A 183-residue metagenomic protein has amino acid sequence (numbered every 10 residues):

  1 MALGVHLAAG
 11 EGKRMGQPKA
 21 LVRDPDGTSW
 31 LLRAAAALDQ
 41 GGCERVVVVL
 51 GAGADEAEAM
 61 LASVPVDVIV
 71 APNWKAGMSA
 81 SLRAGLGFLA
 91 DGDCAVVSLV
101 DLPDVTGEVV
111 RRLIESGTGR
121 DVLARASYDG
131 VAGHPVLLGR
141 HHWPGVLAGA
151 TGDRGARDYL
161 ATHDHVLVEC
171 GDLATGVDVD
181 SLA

Functional and structural regions predicted by a protein language model:
M1-A132, D164-C170: Nucleotide and nucleotide-moiety/phosphate-recognizing core
K13-Q17, G145-V146, G176: A short acidic, helix-capping loop that chelates divalent metal ions and anchors anionic groups
E56-A59, G145, D178: Phosphate- and divalent-cation-binding pockets in alpha/beta enzyme and binding domains that engage nucleotide-derived
V100, W143-A150: Short, glycine/charged-rich beta-strand-loop motifs at protein surfaces that mediate ligand recognition and catalysis
L102, H134-L137, G176-V177: A residue-level structural signature of the nucleotidyltransferase/glycosyltransferase Rossmann-like core
V109, H134, H142, G152-A156 (+1 more regions): Internal, well-ordered alpha-helical segments in soluble enzyme and binding-protein domains
V131-G145, L182: Conserved nucleotide-sugar donor-binding and metal-coordinating catalytic region shared by glycosyltransferases
A148-A183: Conserved alpha/beta core of the MobA/IspD/sugar-nucleotide pyrophosphorylase nucleotidyltransferase superfamily
